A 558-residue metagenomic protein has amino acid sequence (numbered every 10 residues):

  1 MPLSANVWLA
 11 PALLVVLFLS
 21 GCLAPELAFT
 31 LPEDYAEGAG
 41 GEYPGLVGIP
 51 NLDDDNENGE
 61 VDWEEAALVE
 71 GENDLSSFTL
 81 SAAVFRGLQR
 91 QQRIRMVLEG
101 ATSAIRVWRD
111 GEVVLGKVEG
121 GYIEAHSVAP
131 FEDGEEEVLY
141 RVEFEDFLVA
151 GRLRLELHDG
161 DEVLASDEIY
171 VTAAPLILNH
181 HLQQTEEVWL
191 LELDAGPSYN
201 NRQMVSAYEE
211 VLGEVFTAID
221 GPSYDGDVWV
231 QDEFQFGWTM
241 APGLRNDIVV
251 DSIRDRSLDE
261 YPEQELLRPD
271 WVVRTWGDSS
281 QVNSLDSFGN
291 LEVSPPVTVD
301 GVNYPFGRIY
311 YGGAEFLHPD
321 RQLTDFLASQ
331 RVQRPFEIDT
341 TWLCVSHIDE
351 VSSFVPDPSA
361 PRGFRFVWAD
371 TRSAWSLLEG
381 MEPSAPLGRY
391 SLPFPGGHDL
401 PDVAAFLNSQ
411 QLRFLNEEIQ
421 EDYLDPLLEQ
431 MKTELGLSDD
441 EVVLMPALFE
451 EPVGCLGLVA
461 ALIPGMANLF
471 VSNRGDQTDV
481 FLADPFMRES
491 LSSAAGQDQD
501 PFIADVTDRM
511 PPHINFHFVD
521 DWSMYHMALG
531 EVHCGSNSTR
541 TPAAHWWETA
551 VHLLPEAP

Functional and structural regions predicted by a protein language model:
M1-A10: Bacterial N-terminal signal peptides that target proteins for export
A10-P11, D520: Generic hydrophobic-segment detector
L14-L17: Sec-dependent N-terminal signal peptides
L19-G21: C-terminal motif of bacterial Sec signal peptides marking the signal peptidase cleavage site
L23-P558: Histidine/cysteine-enriched polar flanking segments
